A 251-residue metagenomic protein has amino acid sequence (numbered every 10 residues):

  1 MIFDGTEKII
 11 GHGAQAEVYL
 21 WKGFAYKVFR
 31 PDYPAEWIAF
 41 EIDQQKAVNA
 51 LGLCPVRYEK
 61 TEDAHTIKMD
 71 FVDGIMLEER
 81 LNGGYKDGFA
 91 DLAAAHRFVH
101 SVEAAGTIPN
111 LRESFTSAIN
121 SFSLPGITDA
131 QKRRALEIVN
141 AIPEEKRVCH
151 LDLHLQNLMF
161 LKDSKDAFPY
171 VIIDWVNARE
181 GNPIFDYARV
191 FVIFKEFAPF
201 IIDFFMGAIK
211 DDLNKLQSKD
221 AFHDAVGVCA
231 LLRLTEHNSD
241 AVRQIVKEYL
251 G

Functional and structural regions predicted by a protein language model:
G5-A39, K46, E78-R80: ATP-binding glycine-rich loop module of kinase domains
N49-E62: Conserved HxN/HPN-centered segment at the entrance to the catalytic loop of eukaryotic protein kinase-like domains
D63-M76: Conserved short submotifs of the Hanks-type protein kinase catalytic core that shape the nucleotide-binding pocket
G83-R112: Internal "kinase-insert"/substrate-recognition segments embedded within catalytic cores of ATP-dependent enzymes
S101-L151, L155, M159-S164, V171: An alpha-helical support segment within catalytic cores of ATP-dependent transferases
N157-Y187: Catalytic activation segment of kinase domains across protein kinase-like and atypical kinase folds
E180-N182, A188-G251: Helix-rich C-terminal or lid/interface subdomains of diverse kinases
